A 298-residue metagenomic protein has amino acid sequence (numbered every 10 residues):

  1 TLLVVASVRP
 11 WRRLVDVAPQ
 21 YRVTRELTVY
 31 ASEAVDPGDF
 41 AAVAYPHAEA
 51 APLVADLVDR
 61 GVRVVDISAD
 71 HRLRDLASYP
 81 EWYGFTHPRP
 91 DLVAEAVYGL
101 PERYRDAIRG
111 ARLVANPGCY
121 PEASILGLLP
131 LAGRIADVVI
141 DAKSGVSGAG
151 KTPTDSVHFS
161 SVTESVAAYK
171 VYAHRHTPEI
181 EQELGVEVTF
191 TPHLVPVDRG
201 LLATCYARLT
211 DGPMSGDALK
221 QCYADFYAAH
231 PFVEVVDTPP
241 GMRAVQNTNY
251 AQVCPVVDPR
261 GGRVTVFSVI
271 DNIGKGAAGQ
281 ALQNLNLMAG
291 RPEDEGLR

Functional and structural regions predicted by a protein language model:
L2-A6, W11-P19, S32-A34, G38 (+3 more regions): C-terminal substrate-binding/catalytic lobe of Rossmann-fold NAD(P)-dependent oxidoreductases
L2-Y21, L27-Y169, V256-R260, E295: N-terminal Rossmann-like NAD(P) cofactor-binding subdomain of oxidoreductases, focused on the glycine-rich
C119, D211, N272: Residue-level signal for short, function-critical loop segments
A123, S215, G276-A277: Secondary-structure boundary/capping motif
P130-R134, R208, N284-R291: Active-site catalytic microenvironments for nucleophilic, acid-base chemistry
Q252, V257-R298: NAD(P)-dependent Rossmann-like dehydrogenase/reductase catalytic/cofactor-binding core
